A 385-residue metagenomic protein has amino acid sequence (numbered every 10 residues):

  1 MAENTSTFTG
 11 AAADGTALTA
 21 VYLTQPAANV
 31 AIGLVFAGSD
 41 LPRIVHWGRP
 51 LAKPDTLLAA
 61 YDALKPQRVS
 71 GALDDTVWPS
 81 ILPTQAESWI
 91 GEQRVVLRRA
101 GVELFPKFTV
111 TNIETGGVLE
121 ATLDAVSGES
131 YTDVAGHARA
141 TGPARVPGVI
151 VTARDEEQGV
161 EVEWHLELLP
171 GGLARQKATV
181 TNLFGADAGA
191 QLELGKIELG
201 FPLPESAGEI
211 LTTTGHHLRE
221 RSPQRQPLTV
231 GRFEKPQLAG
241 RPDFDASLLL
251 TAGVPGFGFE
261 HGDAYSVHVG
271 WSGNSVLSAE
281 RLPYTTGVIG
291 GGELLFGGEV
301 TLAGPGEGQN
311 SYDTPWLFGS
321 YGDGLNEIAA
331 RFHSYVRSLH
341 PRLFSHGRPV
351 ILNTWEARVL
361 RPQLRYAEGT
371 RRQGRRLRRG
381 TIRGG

Functional and structural regions predicted by a protein language model:
A2-Y22, G287-G306: Short acidic, Pro/Gly- and aromatic-enriched capping/linker segments at domain boundaries
N4-A11, L18-V21, V30-I32, L41-T285: Polysaccharide-binding surfaces and accessory modules of carbohydrate-active proteins
A11, L325, V359-Q363: Acidic-and-aromatic substrate-binding clefts and catalytic sites of carbohydrate-active enzymes
A27, A31, A178, Q309 (+1 more regions): Conserved, mostly hydrophobic/aromatic
A27, E103-V110, E120-A121, L302-G322: Short Pro-Gly-centered flexible turn/kink motifs
V30, W316, S320-P349, E356: Terminal connector regions
G297-A303, N310-P315, V336-S338, L343 (+1 more regions): Glycine-enriched loop-and-adjacent helix/strand subsegments that border the catalytic/binding cleft of enzyme cores
L343-G385: Aromatic-lined carbohydrate-binding/catalytic grooves of carbohydrate-active enzymes
